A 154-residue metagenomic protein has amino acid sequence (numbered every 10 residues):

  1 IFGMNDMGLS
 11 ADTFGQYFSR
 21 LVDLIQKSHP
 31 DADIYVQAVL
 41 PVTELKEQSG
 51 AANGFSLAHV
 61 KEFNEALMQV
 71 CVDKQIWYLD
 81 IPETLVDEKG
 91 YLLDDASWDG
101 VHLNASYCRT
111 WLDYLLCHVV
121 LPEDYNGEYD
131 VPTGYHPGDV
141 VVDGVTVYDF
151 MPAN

Functional and structural regions predicted by a protein language model:
I1-G15, L40-L45: Oxyanion-hole/transition-state-stabilizing segment in secreted/luminal serine hydrolases and related acyltransferases
Q16-Y17, H59: Short, glycine/acidic-rich beta->alpha junctions
F18-D23, N64: Generic structural signal for well-ordered alpha-helices, preferentially at hydrophobic/aromatic core positions
V22-K27, M68-C71: N-terminal cationic-hydrophobic initiation segments that often serve targeting/anchoring roles
H29-D33: A short helix->loop->beta-strand "cap" motif at the edges of active sites that frequently abuts
Y35-A38: Structural beta-sheet core signal
P41-N126: Catalytic His-Asp segment of secreted/periplasmic serine-dependent ester chemistry enzymes
Y125-N154: Tryptophan-rich substrate-binding surfaces of secreted polymer-degrading and adhesive proteins
